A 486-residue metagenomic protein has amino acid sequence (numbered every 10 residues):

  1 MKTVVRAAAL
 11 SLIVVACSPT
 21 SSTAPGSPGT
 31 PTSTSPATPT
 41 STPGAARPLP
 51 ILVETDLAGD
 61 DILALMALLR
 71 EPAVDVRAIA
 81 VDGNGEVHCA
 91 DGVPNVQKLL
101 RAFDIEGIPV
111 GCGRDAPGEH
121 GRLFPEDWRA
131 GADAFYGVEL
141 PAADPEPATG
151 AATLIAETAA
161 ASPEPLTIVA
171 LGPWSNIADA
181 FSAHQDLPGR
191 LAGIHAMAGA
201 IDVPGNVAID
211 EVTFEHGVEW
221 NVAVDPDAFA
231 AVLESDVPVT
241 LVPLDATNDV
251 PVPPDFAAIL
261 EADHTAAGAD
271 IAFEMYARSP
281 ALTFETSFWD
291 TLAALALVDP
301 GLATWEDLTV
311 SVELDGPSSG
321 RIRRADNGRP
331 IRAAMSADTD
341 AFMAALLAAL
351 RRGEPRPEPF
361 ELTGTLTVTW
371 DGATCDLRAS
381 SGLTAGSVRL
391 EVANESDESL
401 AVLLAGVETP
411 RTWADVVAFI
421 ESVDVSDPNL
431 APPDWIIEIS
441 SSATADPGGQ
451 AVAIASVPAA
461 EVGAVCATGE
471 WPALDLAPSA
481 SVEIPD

Functional and structural regions predicted by a protein language model:
K2-L10: Sec-dependent signal peptide recognition, specifically the positively charged N-region followed immediately by
V14-A16: C-terminal motif of bacterial Sec signal peptides marking the signal peptidase cleavage site
S18-P43: Short, low-complexity, disordered segments immediately C-terminal to signal peptides in bacterial exported proteins
A45-Q97, F103-I105, V138-L241, T247 (+1 more regions): Active-site histidine-anchored catalytic micro-motif
A46-P48, A64-E71, D75-V76, W220-A223 (+2 more regions): Conformational coupling and interaction surfaces
G111-A142: Surface-exposed loop and adjacent secondary-structure segments within mature catalytic domains
L362, W370-G372, A379-A385, A393-L403 (+1 more regions): Extracellular/periplasmic metallocenter environments
G386-N429: Contiguous segments within soluble domain cores/interaction surfaces
